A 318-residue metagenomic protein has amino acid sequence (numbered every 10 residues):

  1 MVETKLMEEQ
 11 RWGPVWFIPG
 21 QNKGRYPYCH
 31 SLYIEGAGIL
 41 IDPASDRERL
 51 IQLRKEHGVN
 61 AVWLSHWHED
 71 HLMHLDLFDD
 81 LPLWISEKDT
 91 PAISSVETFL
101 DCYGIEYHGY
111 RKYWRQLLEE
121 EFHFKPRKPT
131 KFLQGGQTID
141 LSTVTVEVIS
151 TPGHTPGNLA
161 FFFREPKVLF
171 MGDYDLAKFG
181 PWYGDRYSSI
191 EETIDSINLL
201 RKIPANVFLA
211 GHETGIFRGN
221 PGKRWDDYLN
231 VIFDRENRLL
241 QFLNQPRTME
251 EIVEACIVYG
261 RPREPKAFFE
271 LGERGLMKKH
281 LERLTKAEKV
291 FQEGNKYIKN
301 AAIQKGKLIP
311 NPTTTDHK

Functional and structural regions predicted by a protein language model:
V2-L53, A160-Y174: Conserved beta-strand hairpin/beta-sheet module of binuclear metal-dependent hydrolase folds, prominently
N22, P27-Y28, S45-D140: Active-site HxH/HxHxD metal-binding segment of metal-dependent hydrolases
G24-Y26, L133, P152-T155, K318: A short catalytic or substrate-binding loop motif that flags glycine-/basic-rich loops and adjacent residues that bind
E35-G38, K55-V59, D76-P82, R164-P166 (+2 more regions): Short glycine/proline-enriched coil/turn segments at helix->beta-strand junctions
I41-A44, V59-D70, L83-E87, S150-G153 (+2 more regions): Active-site neighborhood of phospho(di)ester-bond hydrolases with catalytic His/Asp-centered motifs
S45, K131, S188-E192, V231 (+1 more regions): Soluble or luminal CAZymes and related metallo-dependent hydrolases
T145-E236: Metallo-beta-lactamase
R238-K318: C-terminal regulatory/interaction regions
